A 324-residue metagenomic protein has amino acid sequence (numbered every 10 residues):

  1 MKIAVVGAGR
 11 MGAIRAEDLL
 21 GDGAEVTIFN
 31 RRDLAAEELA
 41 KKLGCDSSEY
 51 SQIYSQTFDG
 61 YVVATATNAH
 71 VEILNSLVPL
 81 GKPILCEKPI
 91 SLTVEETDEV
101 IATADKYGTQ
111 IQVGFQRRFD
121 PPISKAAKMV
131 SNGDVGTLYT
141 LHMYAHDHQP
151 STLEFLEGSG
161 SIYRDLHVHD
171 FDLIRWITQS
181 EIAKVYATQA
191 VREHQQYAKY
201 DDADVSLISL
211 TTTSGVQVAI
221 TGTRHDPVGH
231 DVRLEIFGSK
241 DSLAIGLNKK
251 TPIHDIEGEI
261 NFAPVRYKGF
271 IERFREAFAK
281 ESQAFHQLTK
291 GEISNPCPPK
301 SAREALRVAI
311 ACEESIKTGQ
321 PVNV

Functional and structural regions predicted by a protein language model:
M1-L43: N-terminal Rossmann-like dinucleotide-binding module
L20, A24, G60-V63, D98 (+2 more regions): C-terminal helix-rich "cap/oligomerization" subdomain common to oxidoreductases
L43-T103: Beta-loop-alpha module in the N-terminal Rossmann-like domain of NAD(P)-dependent dehydrogenases, especially those
N68, L92-T152: A contiguous active-site-proximal alpha/beta segment in oxidoreductase catalytic domains
L80-K82, Y107-T109, V216: A short helix->loop->beta-strand "cap" motif at the edges of active sites that frequently abuts
C86, I111-V113, I220, I245: Hydrophobic residues in well-ordered beta-strands that form the structural core
L153-Q217, T223-V228, K300: Rossmann-like dinucleotide-binding domain that binds NAD(P)(H)
A198-K199, T213-K280: NAD(P)-dinucleotide binding in Rossmann-like oxidoreductases
